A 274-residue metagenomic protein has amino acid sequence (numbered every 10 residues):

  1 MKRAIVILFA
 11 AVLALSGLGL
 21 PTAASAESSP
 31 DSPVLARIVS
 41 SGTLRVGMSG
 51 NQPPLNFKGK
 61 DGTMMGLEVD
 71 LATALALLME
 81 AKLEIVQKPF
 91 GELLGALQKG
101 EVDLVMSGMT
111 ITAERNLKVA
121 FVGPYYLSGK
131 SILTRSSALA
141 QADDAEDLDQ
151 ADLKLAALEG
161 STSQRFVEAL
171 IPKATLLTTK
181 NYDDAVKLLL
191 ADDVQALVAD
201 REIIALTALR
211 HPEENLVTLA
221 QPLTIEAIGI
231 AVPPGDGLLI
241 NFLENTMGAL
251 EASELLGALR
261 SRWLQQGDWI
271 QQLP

Functional and structural regions predicted by a protein language model:
S25-S29, T162-T179, T218, M247-P274: Ligand-binding clefts/hinges and TM-proximal coupling segments of bilobed small-molecule sensing domains
A26-G108, L117, R262: Extracytoplasmic small-molecule ligand-binding "clamshell" domains of the periplasmic binding protein/Venus flytrap
D31, V69, I85-G95, A142 (+2 more regions): Short helix-initiation/N-cap motifs at beta->coil->alpha
G47-Q52, V86-G91, G100, L104-T112 (+5 more regions): Beta->alpha turn/N-cap motifs
F57-G59, A72-A81, D144-D149, S163-K180 (+2 more regions): Ligand-binding cleft/hinge of the Venus flytrap
G91-E92, M109-L117, F166-A169, L190-A191 (+1 more regions): A ligand-binding cleft/hinge motif common to bilobed small-molecule-binding domains
L127-T134, R201, A205-M247, Q265-P274: Periplasmic-binding protein-like
R135-L153: Flexible hinge/capping segments at coil-to-helix
